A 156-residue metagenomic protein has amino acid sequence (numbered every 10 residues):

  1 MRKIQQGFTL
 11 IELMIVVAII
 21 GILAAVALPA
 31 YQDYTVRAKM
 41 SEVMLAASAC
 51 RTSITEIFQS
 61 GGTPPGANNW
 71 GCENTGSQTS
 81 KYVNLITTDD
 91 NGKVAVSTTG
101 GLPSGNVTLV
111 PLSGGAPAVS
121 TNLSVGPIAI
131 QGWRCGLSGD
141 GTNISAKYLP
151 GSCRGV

Functional and structural regions predicted by a protein language model:
R2, A25-L28, T52, P64 (+2 more regions): Generic detection of intrinsically disordered/low-complexity segments and helix-coil linkers/edges
R2-E42, A46, C50: N-terminal single-pass transmembrane signal-anchor helix
I4-Q5, K39-S41, S53, A95 (+2 more regions): Small/flexible residues
D33-E73: Conserved hydrophobic/amphipathic alpha-helical signal-anchor segments
I57-V156: Periplasmic/extracellular, small/polar-rich flexible segments of pilin-like filament-forming proteins
